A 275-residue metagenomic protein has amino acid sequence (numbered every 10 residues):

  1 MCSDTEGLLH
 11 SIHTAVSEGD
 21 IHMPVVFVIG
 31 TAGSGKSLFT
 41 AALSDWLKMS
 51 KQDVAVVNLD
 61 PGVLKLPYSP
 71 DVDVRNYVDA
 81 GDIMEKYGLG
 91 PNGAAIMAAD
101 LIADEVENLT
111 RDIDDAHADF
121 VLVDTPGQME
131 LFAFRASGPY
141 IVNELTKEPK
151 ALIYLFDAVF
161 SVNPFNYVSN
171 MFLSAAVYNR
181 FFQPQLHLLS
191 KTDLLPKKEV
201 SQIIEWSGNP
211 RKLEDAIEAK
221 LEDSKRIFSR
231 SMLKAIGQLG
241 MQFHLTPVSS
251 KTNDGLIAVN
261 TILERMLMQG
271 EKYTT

Functional and structural regions predicted by a protein language model:
M1-H22: N-terminal amphipathic/basic-hydrophobic helices that include classical n-h-c signal peptides and signal-anchor
D20-S34, L38-Y140, T146-A151: Nucleotide-state-sensitive switch-loop elements of NTP-binding domains
V28-I29, N58, L122-T125, L152-V159 (+2 more regions): Conserved beta-strand segments of the P-loop GTPase G domain that flank and frequently precede/overlap
G35, K251-L267: Conserved GTPase G-domain signal focused on the G5
D79-M84, L194, T252-L256: A short acidic, often aromatic-flanked loop/helix-cap motif at beta-alpha or helix-coil junctions that lines enzyme
E130-G237: Conserved catalytic-core segment of NTP-binding enzymes
I236-K251: Beta-strand-loop-alpha "switch" segments that mediate conformational coupling across diverse proteins
Q269-T275: C-terminal helical "lid" subdomain and adjoining coupling/linker elements of P-loop NTPases
